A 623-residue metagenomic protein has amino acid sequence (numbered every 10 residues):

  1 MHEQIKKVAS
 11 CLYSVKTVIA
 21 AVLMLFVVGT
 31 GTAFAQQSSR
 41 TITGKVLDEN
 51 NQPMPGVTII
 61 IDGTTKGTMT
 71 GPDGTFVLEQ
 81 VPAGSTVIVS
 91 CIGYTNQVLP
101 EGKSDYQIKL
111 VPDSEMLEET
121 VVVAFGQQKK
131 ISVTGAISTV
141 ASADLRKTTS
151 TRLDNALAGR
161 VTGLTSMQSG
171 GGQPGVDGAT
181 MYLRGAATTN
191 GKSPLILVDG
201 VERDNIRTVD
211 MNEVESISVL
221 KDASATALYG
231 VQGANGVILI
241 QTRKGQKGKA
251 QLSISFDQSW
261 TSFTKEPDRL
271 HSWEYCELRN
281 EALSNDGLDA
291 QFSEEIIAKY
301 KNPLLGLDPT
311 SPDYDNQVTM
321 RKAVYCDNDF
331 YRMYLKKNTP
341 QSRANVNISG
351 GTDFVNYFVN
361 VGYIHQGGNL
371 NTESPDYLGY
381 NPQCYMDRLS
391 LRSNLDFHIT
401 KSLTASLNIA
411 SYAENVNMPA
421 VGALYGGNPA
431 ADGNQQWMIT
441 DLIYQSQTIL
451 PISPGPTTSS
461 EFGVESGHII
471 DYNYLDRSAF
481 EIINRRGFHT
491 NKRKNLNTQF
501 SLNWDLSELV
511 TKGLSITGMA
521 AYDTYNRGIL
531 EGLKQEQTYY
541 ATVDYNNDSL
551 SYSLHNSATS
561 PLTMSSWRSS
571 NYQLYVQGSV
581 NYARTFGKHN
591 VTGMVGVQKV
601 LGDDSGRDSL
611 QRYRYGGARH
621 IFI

Functional and structural regions predicted by a protein language model:
H2-R392, A405-S406, Y472, R607: Short, small/polar-rich motifs associated with maturation and membrane association, primarily at protein termini
A141-L145, I409-A413, A520: Conserved short loop/turn motifs at secondary-structure junctions
L164, G245-L252, I348-Y357, F397-L407 (+2 more regions): Secondary-structure transition into beta-strands, especially the periplasmic turns and strand N-termini that construct
G185, T242, V346-T352, S393-F397 (+3 more regions): Residues on the lipid-exposed face of transmembrane beta-strands in outer-membrane beta-barrel proteins
L197, V214, L391, G518 (+2 more regions): Extended, hydrophobic alpha-helical segments in both membrane/secreted and soluble proteins
F263-E266, K322-G362, Q366-L370, P382-D476 (+5 more regions): Flexible loop and strand-edge segments within Gram-negative outer membrane beta-barrel domains
Y275-L288, E295, K299-C326, G426-S478 (+4 more regions): Surface-exposed loop/turn segments flanking beta-strands in extracellular/periplasmic regions
I364-R388, M418-A420, Y425, G487 (+2 more regions): Small-side-chain secondary-structure face that scaffolds active or pore-lining regions
